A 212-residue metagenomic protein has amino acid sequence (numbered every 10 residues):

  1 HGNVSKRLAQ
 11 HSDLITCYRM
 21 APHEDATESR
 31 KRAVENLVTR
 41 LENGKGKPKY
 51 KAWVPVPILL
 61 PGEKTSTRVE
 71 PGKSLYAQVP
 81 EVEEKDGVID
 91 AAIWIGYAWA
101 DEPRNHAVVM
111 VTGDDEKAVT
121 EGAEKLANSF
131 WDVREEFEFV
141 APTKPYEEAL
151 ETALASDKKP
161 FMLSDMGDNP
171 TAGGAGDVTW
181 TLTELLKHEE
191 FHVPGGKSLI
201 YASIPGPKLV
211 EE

Functional and structural regions predicted by a protein language model:
H1-K47, P160-L182, L186, E190-G206: Active-site histidine-anchored catalytic micro-motif
V4, L8-H11, S29-L37, P71 (+10 more regions): General structural feature for long, well-ordered alpha-helical segments within catalytic domains of soluble enzymes
R19, H23-T27, D86, D90 (+5 more regions): Generic local-structure boundary detector
K45-V54, L60-E151, A155: Accessory alpha-helical/coil subdomains and C-terminal extensions that flank or cap enzyme catalytic cores
L60-G62, A202-E211: Short, conserved secondary-structure transition motifs
T65-P71, T152-L154, P170-T179, E212: Short glycine/threonine-rich loop-to-helix capping motif typified by GTGT followed within a few residues by an Asp-Pro
N105-V109, K159, G195-L199, E211: Structural beta-strand/beta-sheet cores of well-ordered domains, especially the beta-sheet scaffolds that support
